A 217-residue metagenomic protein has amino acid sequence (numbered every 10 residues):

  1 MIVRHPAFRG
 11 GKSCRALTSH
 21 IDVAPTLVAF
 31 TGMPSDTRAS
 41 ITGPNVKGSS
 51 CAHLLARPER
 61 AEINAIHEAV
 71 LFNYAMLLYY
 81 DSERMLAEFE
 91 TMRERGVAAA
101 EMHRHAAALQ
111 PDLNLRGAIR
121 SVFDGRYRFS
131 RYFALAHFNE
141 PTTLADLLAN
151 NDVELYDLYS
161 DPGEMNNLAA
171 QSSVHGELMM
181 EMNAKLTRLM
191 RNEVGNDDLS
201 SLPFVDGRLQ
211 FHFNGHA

Functional and structural regions predicted by a protein language model:
M1, L27, L86, E90-T91 (+3 more regions): A short aromatic-rich beta-strand->coil structural motif
M1-N64, F72-N73, Y80-R84, R120 (+1 more regions): Substrate-binding rim/cap in mid-to-C-terminal beta-strand-loop elements of soluble/periplasmic
C14-I21, N45, A149-D152, P162 (+1 more regions): Short, solvent-exposed loop/helix junctions and linker helices that flank or host conserved functional motifs
D22-F30, S50, L54, G117 (+4 more regions): Generic recognition of well-ordered alpha-helical segments
R38-S40, L78-L113: Charged, glycine/proline-rich intrinsically disordered loops and linkers
A69-A75, R128-R131: Short beta-strand segments
A87, A149-N150, S160-P162, L168-A217: Long, internal low-complexity/basic segments
A108-L113, I119-R120, A145-D146: Short Gly/Pro-enriched turn/cap motifs at secondary-structure boundaries
